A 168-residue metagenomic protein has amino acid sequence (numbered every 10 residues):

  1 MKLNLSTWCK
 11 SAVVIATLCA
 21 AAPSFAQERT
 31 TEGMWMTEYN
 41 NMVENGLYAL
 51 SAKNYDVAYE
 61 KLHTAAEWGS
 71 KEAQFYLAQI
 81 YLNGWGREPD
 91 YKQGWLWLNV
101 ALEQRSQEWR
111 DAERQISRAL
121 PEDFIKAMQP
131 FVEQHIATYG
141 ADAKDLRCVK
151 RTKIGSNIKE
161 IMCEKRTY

Functional and structural regions predicted by a protein language model:
K2-A12: Bacterial N-terminal signal peptides that target proteins for export
A21-A22: N-terminal signal peptide c-region/cleavage motif recognized by signal peptidases
R29-G33, Q115-Y168: Terminal, low-structured helical/coil segments at or just beyond the last alpha-helical repeat
W35-E38, M42, Y48-N54, E67-Q74 (+3 more regions): Short helix-capping/linker turns of helical repeat alpha-solenoids
